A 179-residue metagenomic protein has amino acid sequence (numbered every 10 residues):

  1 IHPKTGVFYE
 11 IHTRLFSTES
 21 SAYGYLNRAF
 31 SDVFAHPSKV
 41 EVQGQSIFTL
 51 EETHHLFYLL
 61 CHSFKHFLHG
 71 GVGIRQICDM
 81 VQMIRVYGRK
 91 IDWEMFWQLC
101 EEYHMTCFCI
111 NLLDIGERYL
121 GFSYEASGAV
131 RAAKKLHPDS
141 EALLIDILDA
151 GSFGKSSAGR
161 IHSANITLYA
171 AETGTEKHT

Functional and structural regions predicted by a protein language model:
I1-T179: Conserved NTP-donor binding/palm subdomain of two-metal-ion nucleotidyltransferases/polymerases, i.e., the charged
